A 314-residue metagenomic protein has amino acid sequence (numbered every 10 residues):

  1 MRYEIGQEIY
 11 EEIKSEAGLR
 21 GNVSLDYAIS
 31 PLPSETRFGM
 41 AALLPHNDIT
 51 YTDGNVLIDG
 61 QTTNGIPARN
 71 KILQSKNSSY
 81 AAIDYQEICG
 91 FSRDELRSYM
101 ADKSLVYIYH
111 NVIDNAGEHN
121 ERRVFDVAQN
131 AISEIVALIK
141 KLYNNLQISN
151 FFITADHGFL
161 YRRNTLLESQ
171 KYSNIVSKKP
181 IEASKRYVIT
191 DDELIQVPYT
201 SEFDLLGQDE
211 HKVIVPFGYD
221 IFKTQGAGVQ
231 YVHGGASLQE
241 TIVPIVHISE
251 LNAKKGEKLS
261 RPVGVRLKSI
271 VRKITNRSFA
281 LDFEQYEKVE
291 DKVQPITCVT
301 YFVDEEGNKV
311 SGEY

Functional and structural regions predicted by a protein language model:
M1-Y314: Feature captures the catalytic ectodomains and active-site-proximal regions of enzymes that hydrolyze or transfer
